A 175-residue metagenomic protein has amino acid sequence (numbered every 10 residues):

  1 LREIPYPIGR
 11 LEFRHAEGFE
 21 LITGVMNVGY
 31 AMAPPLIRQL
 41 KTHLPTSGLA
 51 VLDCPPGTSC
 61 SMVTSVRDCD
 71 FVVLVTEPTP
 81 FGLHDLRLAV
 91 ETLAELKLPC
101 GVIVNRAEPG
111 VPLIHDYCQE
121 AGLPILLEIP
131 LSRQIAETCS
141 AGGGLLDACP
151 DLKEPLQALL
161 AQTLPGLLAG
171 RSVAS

Functional and structural regions predicted by a protein language model:
L1-P7: Iron-sulfur cluster-binding cysteine motifs and their immediate structural context in ferredoxin-like electron-transfer
I8-E17, G170, A174: Long, charged amphipathic helices and adjacent flexible linkers at domain junctions
T23-M32, I37-M62: Switch II (G3) loop of P-loop NTPases
L52, L74, V102-V104: Structural beta-sheet core signal
S59-P80, L86: Inter-motif core of Ras-like GTPase G domains
T92-S175: C-terminal lobe/tail of nucleotide-utilizing enzymes
